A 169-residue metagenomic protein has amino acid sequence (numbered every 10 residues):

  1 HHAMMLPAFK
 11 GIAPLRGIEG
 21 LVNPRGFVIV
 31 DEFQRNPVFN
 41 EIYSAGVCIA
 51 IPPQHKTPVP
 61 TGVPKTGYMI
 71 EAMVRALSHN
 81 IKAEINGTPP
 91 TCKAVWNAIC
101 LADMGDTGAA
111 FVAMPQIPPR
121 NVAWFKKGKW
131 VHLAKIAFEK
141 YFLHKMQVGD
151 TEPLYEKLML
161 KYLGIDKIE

Functional and structural regions predicted by a protein language model:
H1-H2, L6-A72: FAD-site-proximal beta/loop scaffold in flavoenzymes
K10, I49, T107-A109, Q116-P119: Short, glycine-/Ser/Thr-/acidic-enriched flexible segments
R16, G20-F27, E41-I51, A83-T91 (+1 more regions): Noncatalytic linker/hinge segments flanking ATPase motor cores
E32, G46, M104-D106, A113: Pocket-edge structural micro-motifs
E41, L77, A98-C100: A short pocket-lining beta-strand/turn micro-motif at the edge of beta-sheets
T66-W96: Internal hydrophobic alpha-helix adjacent to the cofactor/substrate pocket in enzyme cavities
C92-A110: Flavin (FAD/FMN) cofactor-binding core of flavoprotein oxidoreductases
F111-E169: C-terminal auxiliary extensions adjacent to catalytic cores
